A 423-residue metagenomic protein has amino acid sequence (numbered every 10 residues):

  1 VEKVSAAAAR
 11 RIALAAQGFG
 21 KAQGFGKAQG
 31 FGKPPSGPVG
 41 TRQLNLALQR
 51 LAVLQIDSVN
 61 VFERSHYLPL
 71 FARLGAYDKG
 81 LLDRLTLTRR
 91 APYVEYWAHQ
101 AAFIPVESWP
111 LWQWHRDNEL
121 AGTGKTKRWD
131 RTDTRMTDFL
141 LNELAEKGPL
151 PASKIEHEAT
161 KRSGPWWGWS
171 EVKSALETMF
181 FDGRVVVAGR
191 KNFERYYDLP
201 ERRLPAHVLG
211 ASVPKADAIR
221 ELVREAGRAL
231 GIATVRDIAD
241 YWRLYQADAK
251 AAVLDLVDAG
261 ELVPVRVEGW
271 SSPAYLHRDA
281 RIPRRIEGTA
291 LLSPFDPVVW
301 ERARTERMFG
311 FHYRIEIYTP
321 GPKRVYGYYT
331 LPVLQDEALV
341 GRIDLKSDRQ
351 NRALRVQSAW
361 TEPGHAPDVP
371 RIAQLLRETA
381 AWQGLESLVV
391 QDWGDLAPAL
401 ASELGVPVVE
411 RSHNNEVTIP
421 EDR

Functional and structural regions predicted by a protein language model:
V1-R423: Long, charged, low-complexity, helical-prone intrinsically disordered regions
